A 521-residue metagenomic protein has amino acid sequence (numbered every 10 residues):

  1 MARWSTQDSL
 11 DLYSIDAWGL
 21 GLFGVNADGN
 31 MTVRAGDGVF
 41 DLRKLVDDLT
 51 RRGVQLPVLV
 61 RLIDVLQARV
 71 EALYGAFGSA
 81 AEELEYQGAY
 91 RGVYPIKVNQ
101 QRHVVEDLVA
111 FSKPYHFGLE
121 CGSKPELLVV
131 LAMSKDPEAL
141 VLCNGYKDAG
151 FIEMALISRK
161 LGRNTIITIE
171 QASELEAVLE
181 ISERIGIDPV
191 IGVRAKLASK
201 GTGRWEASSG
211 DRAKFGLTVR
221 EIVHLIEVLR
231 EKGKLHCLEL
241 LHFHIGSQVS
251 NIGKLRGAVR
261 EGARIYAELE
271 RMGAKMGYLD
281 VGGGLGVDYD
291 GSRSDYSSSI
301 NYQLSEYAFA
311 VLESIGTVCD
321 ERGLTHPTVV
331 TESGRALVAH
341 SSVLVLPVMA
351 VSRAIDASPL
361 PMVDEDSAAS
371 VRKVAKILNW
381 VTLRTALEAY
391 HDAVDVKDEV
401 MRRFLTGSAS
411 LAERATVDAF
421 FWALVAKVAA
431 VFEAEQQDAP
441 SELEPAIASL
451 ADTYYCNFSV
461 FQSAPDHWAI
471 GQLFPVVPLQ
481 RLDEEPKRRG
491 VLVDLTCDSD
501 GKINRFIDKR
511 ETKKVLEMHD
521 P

Functional and structural regions predicted by a protein language model:
M1-M31: Charged, compositionally biased N-terminal leader segments and the immediate start of the first structured element
W4, G316-P521: Charged (often Lys/Glu-rich) extended helix/loop segments that serve as interaction or gating elements
A17, A198, G246, S294-D295 (+2 more regions): Charge-rich, low-complexity N-terminal segments
L20, V25-V39, R43-R102: Low-complexity, highly charged intrinsically disordered N-terminal segments that act as targeting/localization
N30, G38, V65, N99-Q101 (+13 more regions): Short, glycine-/Ser/Thr-/acidic-enriched flexible segments
L56, E82-Q87, M272-Y278, E321-T328: Flexible, glycine/charged-enriched surface loops at secondary-structure junctions
E85-D280, V287-D290, N301-E306, S314: Active-site-proximal beta-alpha core segment in soluble small-molecule metabolic enzymes
G284, Y289, I300, L304-I315 (+3 more regions): Long, K/E/R/D-enriched contiguous segments that form extended
